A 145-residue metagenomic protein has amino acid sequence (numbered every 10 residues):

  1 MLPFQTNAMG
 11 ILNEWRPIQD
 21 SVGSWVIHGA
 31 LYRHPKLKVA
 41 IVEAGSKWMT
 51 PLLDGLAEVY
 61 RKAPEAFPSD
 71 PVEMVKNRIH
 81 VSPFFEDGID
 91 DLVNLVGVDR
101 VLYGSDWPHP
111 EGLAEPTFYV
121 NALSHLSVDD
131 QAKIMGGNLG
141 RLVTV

Functional and structural regions predicted by a protein language model:
M1-E73, G88-D99: Histidine/acidic residue-rich metal-binding segments in metalloenzymes
M9, N13, P17, W107 (+2 more regions): Charge-dense, low-complexity intrinsically disordered segments
H28-G29, L37, W48, D54 (+3 more regions): Mid-to-C-terminal alpha-helical segments outside catalytic/metal-binding sites
V72-P83: His/Asp/Glu-enriched short active-site or ligand-binding loop at hydrolase and phosphoryl-transfer sites
